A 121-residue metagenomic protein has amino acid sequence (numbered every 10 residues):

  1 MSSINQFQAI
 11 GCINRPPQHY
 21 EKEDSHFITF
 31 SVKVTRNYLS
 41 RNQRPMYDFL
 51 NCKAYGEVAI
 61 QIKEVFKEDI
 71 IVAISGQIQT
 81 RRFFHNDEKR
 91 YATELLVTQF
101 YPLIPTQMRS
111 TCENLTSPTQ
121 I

Functional and structural regions predicted by a protein language model:
M1-N5, I10, P16-H26, L39-P45 (+3 more regions): Acidic, gly/ser/pro-rich intrinsically disordered tails
F7-R15, V32, E68-Q79, V97: OB-fold and OB-like beta-barrel modules that bind single-stranded nucleic acids
T29-V34, N51-K53, E94-L96: Short, acidic/hydrophobic/Gly-rich beta-strand patch recurrent on exposed beta strands that often constitutes part
T35-Y38, R82: Short regulatory "switch" loops immediately downstream of catalytic or recognition motifs within protein catalytic
R44-A54: Short histidine-centered catalytic/ligand-binding loop motif
Y55-R90: Beta-rich strand-turn-strand
